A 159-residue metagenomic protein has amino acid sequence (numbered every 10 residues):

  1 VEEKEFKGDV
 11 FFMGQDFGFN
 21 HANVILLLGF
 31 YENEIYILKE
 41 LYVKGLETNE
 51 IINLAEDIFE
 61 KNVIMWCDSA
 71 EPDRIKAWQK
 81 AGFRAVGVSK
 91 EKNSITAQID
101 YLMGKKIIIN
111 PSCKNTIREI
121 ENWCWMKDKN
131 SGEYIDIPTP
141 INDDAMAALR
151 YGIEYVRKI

Functional and structural regions predicted by a protein language model:
V1-Q15: ATPase catalytic-site recognition across NTP-hydrolyzing enzymes
M13-N23: Short acidic, Gly/Ser-rich segments with clustered Asp/Glu that frequently serve as metal-coordination loops in enzyme
F17, S69, D144-A145: Generic detector of well-ordered alpha-helical packing
A22-I25, R150: Short hydrophobic/aromatic beta-strand or adjacent loop that forms the aromatic wall/cage of a ligand/substrate-binding
N23, V63, M146: Residue-level detector of short, conserved catalytic/binding motifs and their immediate flanks
L26, Y31-P140: Mg2+-dependent endonuclease catalytic cores in nucleic-acid-processing enzymes, primarily RNase H-like
D136-G152: Charged alpha-helix within mobile-element recombinases
E154-I159: Acidic two-metal-ion nuclease catalytic site recognized across multiple nuclease folds, prominently DnaQ/RNase D-T
